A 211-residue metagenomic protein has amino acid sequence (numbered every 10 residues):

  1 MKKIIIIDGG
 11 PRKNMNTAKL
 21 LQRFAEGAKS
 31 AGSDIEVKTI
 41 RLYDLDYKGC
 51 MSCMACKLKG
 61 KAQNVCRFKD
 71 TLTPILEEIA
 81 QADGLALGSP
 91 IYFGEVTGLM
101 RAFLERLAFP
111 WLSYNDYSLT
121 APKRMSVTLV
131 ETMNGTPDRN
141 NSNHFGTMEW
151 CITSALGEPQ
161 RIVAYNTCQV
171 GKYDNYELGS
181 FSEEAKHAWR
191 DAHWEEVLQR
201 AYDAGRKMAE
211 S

Functional and structural regions predicted by a protein language model:
M1-D116, G171, S180-S211: N-terminal beta1-alpha1-beta2 submodule of the flavodoxin-like/Rossmannoid cofactor-binding fold
T39-D44, K57-A62, S126-T132, P137-N141 (+3 more regions): Aromatic-residue detector
T39-R41, F68, L129, R161-A164: Structural signal for conserved beta-strand scaffold positions within catalytic alpha/beta enzyme cores
D44-Y47, L119-P122, S154-G179: Mobile beta-alpha loop/short-helix "lid" or hinge segments that flank ligand
P90-I91, T132-M133, T167: Histidine- and/or cysteine-centered catalytic micro-motif in compact active-site loops
G98-L99, L112-V163: Short, glycine-/small-residue-rich phosphate/pyrophosphate-handling segment
